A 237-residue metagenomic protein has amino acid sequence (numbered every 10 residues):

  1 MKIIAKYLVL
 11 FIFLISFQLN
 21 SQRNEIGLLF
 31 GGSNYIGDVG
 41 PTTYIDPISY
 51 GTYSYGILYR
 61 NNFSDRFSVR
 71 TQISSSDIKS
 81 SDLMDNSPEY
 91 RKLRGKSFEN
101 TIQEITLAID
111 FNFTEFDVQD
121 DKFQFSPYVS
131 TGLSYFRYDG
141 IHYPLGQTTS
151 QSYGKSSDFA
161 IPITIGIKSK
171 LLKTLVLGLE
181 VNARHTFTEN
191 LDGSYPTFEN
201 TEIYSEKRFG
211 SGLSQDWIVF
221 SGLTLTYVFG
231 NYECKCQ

Functional and structural regions predicted by a protein language model:
N20-R60, G140, F220-E233: Short glycine/proline- and aromatic-enriched beta-strand/turn motifs that initiate or cap beta-hairpins
Q22, S49-Y53, T101-I105, F125 (+2 more regions): Residues that define the transmembrane beta-barrel architecture of outer-membrane proteins
Q22-I26, D65-F67, Q103, D121-P127 (+2 more regions): Outer-envelope beta-barrel architecture signal
L28, G32, I57-N61, L107-F113 (+4 more regions): Residues on the lipid-exposed face of transmembrane beta-strands in outer-membrane beta-barrel proteins
G40-I45, R91-F98, T148-Y153, R208-S211: Extracellular loop and loop/strand-boundary signature of outer-membrane beta-barrel proteins
Y44-D46, D85-K92, L145-S150, S194-I203: Flexible, surface-exposed loop regions and adjacent strand-edge segments of Gram-negative outer-membrane beta-barrel
D65-L145, Y227-F229: Gram-negative (and chloroplast) outer-membrane scaffold detector with strong preference for beta-barrel transmembrane
L171-Q237: Predominantly the C-terminal beta-signal and adjacent terminal strand-loop region of outer-membrane beta-barrel
